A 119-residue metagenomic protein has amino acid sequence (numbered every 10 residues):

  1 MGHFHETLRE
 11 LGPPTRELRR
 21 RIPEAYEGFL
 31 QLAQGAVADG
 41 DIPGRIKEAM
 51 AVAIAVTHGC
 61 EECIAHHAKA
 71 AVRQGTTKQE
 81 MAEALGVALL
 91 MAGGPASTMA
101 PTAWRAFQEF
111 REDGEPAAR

Functional and structural regions predicted by a protein language model:
M1-I46, T98-R119: Acidic, glycine/proline-rich low-complexity segments that act as flexible tails and inter-domain linkers
Y26, A33, A68, M81 (+1 more regions): Alpha-helical structural signal
Q31, G35, A53, V87-L90: Residues within well-ordered alpha-helical secondary structure of globular protein domains
D41-H58, Q79-A84: Immediate flanking context of iron-sulfur cluster ligation sites
C60-C63: Short cysteine clusters
H66-K78: Iron-sulfur (Fe-S) cluster-binding segments and ferredoxin-like electron-carrier domains, especially [2Fe-2S]
A82-Q108: C-terminal structural segments of small proteins and small subunits
